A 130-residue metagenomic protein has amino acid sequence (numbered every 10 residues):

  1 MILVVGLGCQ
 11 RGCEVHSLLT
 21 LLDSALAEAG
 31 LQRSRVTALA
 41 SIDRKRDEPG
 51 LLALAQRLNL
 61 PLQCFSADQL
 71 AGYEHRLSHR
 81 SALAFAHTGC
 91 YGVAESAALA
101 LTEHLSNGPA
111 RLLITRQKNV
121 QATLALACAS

Functional and structural regions predicted by a protein language model:
M1-T37, S41-D43, A127-S130: Conserved mixed alpha/beta catalytic, RNA-binding, or beta-rich assembly cores of soluble enzyme, regulatory
I2-V5, T37-A38, Q63, A110-L113 (+1 more regions): Structural motif
E14-L22, R35, D47-L54, G92 (+1 more regions): General structural feature for long, well-ordered alpha-helical segments within catalytic domains of soluble enzymes
S17, A25, R46-E48, H79 (+1 more regions): Residue-level detector of functional hotspots within protein domains
L21, L26-A29, L60, L83 (+1 more regions): Homeobox/homeodomain signature
A27, L31, S41, Q56-Q63 (+2 more regions): Generic secondary-structure signature for well-ordered alpha-helical cores
I42, D47-V93: Long, charge-dense
A94-L99, E103-S130: C-terminal edge-of-domain segments
